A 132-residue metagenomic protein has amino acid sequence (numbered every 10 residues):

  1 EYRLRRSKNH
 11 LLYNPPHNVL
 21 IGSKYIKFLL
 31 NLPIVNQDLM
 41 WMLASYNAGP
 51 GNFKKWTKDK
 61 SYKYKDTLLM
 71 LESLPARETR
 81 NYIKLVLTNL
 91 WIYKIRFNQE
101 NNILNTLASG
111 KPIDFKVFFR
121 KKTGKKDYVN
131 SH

Functional and structural regions predicted by a protein language model:
E1-W41, Y62-R77: Substrate-binding clefts and substrate-entry loops adjacent to catalytic sites of polymer-processing enzymes acting on
K8, K24-K27, K54-K65, K84 (+4 more regions): Context-gated lysine
N9-P16, A44-F53, F118-K121: Phosphate-binding glycine-rich loops and adjacent basic patches that engage nucleotide phosphates, nucleic-acid
W41-Q99: Catalytic and substrate-binding regions of cell-wall glycan-acting enzymes that process beta-1,4-linked
S73-A76, N81, L90-H132: Gram-negative outer-membrane assembly/targeting C-terminal domains
